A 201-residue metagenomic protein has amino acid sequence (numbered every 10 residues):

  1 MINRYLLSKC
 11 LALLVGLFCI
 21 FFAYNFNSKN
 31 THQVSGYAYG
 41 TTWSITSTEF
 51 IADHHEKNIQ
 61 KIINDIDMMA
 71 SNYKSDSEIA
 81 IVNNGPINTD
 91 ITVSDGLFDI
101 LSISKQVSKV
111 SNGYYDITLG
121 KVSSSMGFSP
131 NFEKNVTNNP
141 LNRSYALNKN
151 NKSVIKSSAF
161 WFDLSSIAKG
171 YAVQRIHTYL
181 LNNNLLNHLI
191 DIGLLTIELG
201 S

Functional and structural regions predicted by a protein language model:
I2-S201: Mature catalytic core of soluble alpha/beta enzymes
